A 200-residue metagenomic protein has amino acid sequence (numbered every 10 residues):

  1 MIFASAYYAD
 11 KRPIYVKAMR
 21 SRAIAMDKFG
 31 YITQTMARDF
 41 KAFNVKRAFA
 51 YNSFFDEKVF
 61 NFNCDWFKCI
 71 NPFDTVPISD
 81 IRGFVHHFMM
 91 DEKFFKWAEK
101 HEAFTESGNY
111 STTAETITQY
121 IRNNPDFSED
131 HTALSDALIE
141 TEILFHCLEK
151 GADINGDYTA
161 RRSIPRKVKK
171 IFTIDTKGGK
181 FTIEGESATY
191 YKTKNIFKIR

Functional and structural regions predicted by a protein language model:
M1-E57, N61: Conserved non-catalytic scaffold segment of RNase H-like nuclease domains
I2-R20, R82-A137: Active-site-proximal helix-loop-helix substrate-binding element of RNase H-like nuclease domains
F29, T33, S53, E57 (+3 more regions): A structural signal for well-ordered alpha-helical scaffolds and beta->alpha junctions
T35-R38, K58, F62, T116 (+3 more regions): Residue-level signal for well-ordered alpha-helical scaffold segments within enzymatic catalytic domains
F55-S79: Substrate-recognition/cap helix-loop segment adjacent to the acidic, metal-dependent catalytic center of Asp-based
A103-T105, Y120, L134-R200: Acidic two-metal-ion nuclease catalytic site recognized across multiple nuclease folds, prominently DnaQ/RNase D-T
